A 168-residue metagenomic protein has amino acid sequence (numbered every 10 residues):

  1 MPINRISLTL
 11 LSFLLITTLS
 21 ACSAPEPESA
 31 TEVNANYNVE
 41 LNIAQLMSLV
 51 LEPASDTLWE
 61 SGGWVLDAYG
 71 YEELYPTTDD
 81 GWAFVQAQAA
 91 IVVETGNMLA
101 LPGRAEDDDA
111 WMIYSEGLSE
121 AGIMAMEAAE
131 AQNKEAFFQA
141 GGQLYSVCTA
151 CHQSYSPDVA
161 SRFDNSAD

Functional and structural regions predicted by a protein language model:
M1-L11: Bacterial N-terminal signal peptides that target proteins for export
I16, G142-Y145: Processing junctions and N-termini across compartments
T18-A21: C-terminal motif of bacterial Sec signal peptides marking the signal peptidase cleavage site
S23-E26, T149: Bacterial signal peptide processing site
P27-Q143, A160-D168: Extracytoplasmic c-type cytochrome modules immediately beyond a signal peptide or single-pass transmembrane anchor
L144-Y155: The canonical Cys-X-X-Cys-His
